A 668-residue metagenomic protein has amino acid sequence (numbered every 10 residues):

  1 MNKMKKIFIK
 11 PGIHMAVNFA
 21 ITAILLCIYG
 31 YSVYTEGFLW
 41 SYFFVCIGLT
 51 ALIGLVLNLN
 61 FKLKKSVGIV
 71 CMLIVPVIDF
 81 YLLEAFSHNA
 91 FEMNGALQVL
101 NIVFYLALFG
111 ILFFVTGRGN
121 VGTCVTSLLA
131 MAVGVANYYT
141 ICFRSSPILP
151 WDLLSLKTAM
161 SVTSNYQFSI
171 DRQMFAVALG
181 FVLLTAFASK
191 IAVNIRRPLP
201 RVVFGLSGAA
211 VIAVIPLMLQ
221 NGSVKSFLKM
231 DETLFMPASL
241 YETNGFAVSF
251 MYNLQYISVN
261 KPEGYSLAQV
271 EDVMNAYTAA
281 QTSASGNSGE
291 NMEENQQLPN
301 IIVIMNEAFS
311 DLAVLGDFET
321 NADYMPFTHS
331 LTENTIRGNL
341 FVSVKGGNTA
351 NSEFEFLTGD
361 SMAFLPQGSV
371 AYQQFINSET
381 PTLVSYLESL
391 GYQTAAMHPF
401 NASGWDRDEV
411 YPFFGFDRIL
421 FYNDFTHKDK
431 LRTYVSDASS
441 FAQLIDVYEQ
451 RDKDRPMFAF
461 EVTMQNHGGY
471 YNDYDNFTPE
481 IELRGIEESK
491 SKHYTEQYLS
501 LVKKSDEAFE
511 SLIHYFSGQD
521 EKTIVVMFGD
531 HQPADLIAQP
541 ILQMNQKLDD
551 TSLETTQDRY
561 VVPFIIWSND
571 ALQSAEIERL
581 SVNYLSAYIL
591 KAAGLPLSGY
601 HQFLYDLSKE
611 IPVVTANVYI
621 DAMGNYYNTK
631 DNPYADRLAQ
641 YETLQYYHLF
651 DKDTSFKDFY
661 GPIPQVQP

Functional and structural regions predicted by a protein language model:
N2-L240: Transmembrane and membrane-interface helices of multi-pass, inner-membrane envelope-modifying transferases
Y34-L39, N60-K65, L83-N94, R118 (+7 more regions): Alpha-helix capping and helix-coil boundary motifs
L52-I53, L82, A159, F250 (+4 more regions): Generic structural signal of hydrophobic/aromatic residues within well-ordered alpha-helices of folded domains
L100-V103, K157-M160, A176-G180, V248-M251 (+7 more regions): Generic detector of well-ordered alpha-helical segments enriched in charged/polar residues, highlighting helical
R144, D152-S161, R172-A176, V248-S258 (+2 more regions): Short alpha-helical interface patches
W151-L154, I170, Y265, D323 (+1 more regions): Short coil/turn linker and secondary-structure boundary residues
M218-V303: Membrane-interface segments at or immediately adjacent to transmembrane helices that form the boundary between
E271, T278-P299, V303-N306, S310-P668: Solvent-exposed soluble domains appended to multi-pass membrane proteins
